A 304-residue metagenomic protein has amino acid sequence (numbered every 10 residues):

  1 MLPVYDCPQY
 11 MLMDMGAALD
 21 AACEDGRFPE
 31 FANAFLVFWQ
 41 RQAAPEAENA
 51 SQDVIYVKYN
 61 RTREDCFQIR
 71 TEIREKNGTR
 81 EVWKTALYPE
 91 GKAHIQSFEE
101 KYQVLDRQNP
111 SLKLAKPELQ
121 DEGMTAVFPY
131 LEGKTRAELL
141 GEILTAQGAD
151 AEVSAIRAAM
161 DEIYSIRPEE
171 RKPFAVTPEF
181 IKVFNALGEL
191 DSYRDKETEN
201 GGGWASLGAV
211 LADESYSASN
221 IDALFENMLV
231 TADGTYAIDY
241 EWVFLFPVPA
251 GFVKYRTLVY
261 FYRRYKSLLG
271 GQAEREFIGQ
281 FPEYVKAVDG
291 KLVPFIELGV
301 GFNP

Functional and structural regions predicted by a protein language model:
M1-E72: Rossmann-like AdoMet/SAM-dependent catalytic core
W39, V127-Y130, F225, V230: Conserved hydrophobic "DFG−1" position in protein kinase catalytic cores
A43, E75-G78, T231-G234: Short acidic-glycine loop/turn motifs at beta-strand connectors
K58-Q103, R136-L144: ATP-binding glycine-rich loop module of kinase domains
Y102-S111: Structural motif at the C-terminus of the N-lobe alphaC helix and the adjacent alphaC-beta4 loop of the Hanks-type
L114-G201: Conserved structural core of kinase catalytic domains
E199-G270: Catalytic activation segment of kinase domains across protein kinase-like and atypical kinase folds
P247-V253, Y262-P304: Helical subdomain adjoining the active site within ATP-dependent kinase catalytic cores
